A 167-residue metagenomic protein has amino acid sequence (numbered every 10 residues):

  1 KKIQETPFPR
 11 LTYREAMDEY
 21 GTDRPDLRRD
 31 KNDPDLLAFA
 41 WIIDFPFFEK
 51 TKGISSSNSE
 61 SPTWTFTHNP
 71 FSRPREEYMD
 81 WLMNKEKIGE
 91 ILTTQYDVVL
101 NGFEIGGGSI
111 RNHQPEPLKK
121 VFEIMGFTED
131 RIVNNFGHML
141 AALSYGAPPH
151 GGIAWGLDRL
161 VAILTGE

Functional and structural regions predicted by a protein language model:
K1-E167: Structured aminoacyl-transfer and RNA-binding surfaces used for tRNA recognition/handling in the translation apparatus
